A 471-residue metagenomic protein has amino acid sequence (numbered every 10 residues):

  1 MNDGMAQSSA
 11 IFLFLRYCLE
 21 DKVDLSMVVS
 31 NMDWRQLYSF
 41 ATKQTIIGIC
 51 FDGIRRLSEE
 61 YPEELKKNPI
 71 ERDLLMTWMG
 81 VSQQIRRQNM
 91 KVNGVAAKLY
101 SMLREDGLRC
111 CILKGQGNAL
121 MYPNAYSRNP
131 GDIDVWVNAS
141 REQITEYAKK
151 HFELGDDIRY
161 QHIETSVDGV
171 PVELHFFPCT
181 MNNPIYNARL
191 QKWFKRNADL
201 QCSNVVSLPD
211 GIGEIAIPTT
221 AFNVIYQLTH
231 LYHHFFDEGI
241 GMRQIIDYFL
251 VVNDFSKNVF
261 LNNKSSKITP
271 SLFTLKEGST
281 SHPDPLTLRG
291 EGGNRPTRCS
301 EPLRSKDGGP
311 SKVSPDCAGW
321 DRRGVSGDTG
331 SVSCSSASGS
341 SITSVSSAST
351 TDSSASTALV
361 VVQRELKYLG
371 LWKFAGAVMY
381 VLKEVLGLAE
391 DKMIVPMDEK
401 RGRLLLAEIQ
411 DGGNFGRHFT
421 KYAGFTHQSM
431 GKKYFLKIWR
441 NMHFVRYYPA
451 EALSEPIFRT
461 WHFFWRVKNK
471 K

Functional and structural regions predicted by a protein language model:
M1-N2, C202-P209, K257-A358: Intrinsic disorder/low-complexity segments
N2-G131, W136-K264, D352, S356-K471: Conserved NTP-donor binding/palm subdomain of two-metal-ion nucleotidyltransferases/polymerases, i.e., the charged
